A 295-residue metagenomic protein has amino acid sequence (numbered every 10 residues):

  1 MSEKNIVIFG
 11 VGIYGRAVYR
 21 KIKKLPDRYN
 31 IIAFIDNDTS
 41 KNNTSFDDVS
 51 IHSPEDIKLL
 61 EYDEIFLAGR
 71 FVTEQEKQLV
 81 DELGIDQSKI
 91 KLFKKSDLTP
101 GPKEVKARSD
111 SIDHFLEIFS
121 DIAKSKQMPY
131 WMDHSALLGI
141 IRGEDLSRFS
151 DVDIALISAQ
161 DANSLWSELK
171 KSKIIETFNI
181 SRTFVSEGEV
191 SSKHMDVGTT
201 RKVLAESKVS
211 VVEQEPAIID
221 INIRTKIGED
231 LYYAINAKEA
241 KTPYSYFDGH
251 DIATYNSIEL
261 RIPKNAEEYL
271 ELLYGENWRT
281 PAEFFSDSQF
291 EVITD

Functional and structural regions predicted by a protein language model:
E3-I22: Glycine-rich adenosine-cofactor-binding loop
G15-V18, D86-M132: Helical scaffold of the NTase/Pol beta-like nucleotidyltransferase catalytic core
I32-N37: Short internal beta-strands
T39-L98: Phosphate-bearing ligand-interacting subdomains that bind or position ATP/ADP/UDP/GDP/NAD(P) or nucleotide-linked
I65, S135, D151-V152, S257 (+1 more regions): Generic structural signal for small/hydrophobic residues in well-ordered secondary structure, especially within
L79-E82, L165-K173: Short amphipathic alpha-helices in soluble, non-transmembrane regions that often serve as interface/regulatory elements
T99-I118, K124, K173-R261, E267-L273 (+1 more regions): Conserved catalytic core of two-metal-ion nucleotidyltransferases
S120-S150, A162: Active-site nucleotide-donor binding segment shared across nucleotidyl transfer reactions
